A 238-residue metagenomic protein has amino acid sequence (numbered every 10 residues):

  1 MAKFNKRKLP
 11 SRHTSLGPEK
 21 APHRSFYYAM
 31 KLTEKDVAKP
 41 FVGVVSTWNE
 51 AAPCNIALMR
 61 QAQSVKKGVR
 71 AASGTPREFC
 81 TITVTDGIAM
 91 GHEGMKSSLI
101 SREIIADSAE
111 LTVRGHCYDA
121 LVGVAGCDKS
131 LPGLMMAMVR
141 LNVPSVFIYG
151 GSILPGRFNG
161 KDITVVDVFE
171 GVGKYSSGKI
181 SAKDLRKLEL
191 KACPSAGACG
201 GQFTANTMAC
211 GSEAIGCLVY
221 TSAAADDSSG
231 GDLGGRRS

Functional and structural regions predicted by a protein language model:
A2-D36: N-terminal amphipathic/basic leader segments beginning at the initiator methionine
P22-Y28, T75-G123, G173, I180-S181: Glycine-rich oxoanion-binding loops at beta->alpha junctions
K35-A38, N49-E78: Glycine-rich phosphate/diphosphate-binding loop of Rossmann-like nucleotide-binding domains
P53-C54, D107, C127-M135, P155-R157 (+1 more regions): Short glycine/serine/threonine-rich phosphate/pyrophosphate-binding segments that cradle anionic phosphate groups
V113-L134, S145-Y149: A short, small-residue-rich loop immediately preceding and capping a beta-strand
P132-P194: Glycine/threonine-rich beta-strand-loop-alpha-helix active-site module that forms ligand/phosphate-binding
Y220-D227: Conserved small/polar residues in nucleotide/adenosyl-binding loops
